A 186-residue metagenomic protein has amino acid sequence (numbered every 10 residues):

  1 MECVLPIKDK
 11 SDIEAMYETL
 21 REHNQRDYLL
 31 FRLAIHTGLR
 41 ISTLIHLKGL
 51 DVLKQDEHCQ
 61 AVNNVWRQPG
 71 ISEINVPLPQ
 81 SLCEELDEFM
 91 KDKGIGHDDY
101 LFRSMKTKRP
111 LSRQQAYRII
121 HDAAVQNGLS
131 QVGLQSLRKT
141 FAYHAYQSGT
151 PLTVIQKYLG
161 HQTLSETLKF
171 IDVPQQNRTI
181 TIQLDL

Functional and structural regions predicted by a protein language model:
M1-L186: Conserved catalytic core of the tyrosine transesterase superfamily
